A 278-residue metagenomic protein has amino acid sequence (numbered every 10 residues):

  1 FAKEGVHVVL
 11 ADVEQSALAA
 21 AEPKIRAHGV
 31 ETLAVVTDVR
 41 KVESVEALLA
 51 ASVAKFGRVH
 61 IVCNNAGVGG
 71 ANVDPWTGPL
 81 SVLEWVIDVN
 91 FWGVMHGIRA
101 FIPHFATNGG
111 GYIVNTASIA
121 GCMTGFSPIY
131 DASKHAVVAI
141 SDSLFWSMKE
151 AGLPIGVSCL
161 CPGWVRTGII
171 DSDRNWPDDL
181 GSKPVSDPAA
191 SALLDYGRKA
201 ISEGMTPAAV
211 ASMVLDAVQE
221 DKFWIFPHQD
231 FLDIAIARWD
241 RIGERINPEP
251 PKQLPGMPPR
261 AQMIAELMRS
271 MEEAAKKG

Functional and structural regions predicted by a protein language model:
E4-A20: Conserved glycine-rich Rossmann-like NAD(P)H-binding loop of the short-chain dehydrogenase/reductase
Q15-S16, V36-A47, L80: The beta1-alpha1 cofactor-binding region of Rossmann-like NAD(H)/NADP(H)-dependent oxidoreductases
H28-E31, A51-V62, A71: A glycine-rich helix->loop->beta "capping" turn within Rossmann-like NAD(P)(H)-dependent oxidoreductase domains
V73-P75, P79-E84: Substrate-binding pocket helix/loop in short-chain dehydrogenase/reductase
I98, S133: Active-site helix of classical SDR
S118: Residue(s) in the substrate-gating loop at a strand-loop-helix junction that position the organic substrate next
E150-Q229: SDR active-site lid
